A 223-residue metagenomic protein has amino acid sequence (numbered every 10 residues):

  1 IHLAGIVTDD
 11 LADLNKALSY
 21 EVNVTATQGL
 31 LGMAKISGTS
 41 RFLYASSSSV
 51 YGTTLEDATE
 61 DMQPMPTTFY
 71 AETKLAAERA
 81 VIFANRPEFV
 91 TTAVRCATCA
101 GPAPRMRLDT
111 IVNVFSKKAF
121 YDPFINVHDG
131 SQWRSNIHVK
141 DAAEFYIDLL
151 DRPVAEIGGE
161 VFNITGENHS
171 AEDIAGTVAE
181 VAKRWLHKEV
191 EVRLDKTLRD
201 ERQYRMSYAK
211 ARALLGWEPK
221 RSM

Functional and structural regions predicted by a protein language model:
I1-V22: NAD(P)H-binding glycine-rich loop region in Rossmannoid oxidoreductase-like domains and their noncatalytic homologs
H2, Q28-F69: Conserved Rossmann-fold NAD(P)-dependent oxidoreductase catalytic core, especially the SDR/UDP-sugar
V7, V50-Y51, C99-G101, A142 (+1 more regions): Conserved sequence/active-site signature of Rossmann-fold short-chain dehydrogenase/reductase
D10-A17, T53-A58, P104-R105: Conserved catalytic-core motifs of eukaryotic protein kinase domains, centered on the activation segment
V24-G32, A143, I147: Conserved active-site region of classical short-chain dehydrogenase/reductase
E56, R79-R134, V139-A143, I147-D148 (+1 more regions): NAD(P)-dependent short-chain dehydrogenase/reductase
T73: Active-site helix of classical SDR
D122-P123, V127-M223: C-terminal substrate-binding subdomain of Rossmann-fold SDR/epimerase-dehydratase oxidoreductases
